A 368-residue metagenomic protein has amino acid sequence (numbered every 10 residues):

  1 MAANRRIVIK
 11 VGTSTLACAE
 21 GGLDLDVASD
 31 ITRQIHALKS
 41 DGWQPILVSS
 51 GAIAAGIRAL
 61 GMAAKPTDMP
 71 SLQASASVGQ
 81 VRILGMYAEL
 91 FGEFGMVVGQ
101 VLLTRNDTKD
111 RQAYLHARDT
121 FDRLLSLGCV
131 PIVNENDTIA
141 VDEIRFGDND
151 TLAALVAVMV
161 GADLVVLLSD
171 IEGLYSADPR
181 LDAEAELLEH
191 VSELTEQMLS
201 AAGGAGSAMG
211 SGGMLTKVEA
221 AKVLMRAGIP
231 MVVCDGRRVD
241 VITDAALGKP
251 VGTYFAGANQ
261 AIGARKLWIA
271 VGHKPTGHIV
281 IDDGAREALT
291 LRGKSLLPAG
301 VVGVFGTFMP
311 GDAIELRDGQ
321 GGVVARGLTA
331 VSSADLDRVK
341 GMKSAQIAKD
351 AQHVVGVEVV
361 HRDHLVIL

Functional and structural regions predicted by a protein language model:
M1-A64, M69-V97, V101-L368: C-terminal catalytic "cap/lid" subdomain
